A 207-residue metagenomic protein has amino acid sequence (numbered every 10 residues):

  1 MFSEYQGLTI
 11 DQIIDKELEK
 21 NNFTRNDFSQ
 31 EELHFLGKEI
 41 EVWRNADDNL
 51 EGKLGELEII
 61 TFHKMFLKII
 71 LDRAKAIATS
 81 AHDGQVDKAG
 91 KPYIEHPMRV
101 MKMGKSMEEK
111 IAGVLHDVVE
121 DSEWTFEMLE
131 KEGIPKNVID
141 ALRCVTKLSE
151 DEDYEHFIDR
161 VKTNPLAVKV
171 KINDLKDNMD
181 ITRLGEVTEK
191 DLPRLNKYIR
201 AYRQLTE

Functional and structural regions predicted by a protein language model:
M1-E4, E207: Short intrinsically disordered terminal tails
S3-T24: N-terminal acidic leader/helix
I13, F35, K197-R200: Long, highly charged amphipathic alpha-helices
I14-L18, R44-A46, K64: N-terminal regions of proteins, emphasizing targeting and processing segments when present
T24-T61: Acidic, low-complexity, intrinsically disordered interaction modules
F62, F66-E207: Active-site helical microenvironments for divalent-metal-assisted chemistry
